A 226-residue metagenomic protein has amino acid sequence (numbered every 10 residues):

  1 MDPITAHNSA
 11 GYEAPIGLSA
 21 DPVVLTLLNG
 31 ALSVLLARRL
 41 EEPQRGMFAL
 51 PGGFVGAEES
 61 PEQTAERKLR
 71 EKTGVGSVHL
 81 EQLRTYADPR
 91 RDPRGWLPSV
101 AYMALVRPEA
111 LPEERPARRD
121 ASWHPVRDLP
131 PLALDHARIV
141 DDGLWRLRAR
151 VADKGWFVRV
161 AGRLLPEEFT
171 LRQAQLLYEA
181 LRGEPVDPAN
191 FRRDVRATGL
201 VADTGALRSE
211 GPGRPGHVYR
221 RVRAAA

Functional and structural regions predicted by a protein language model:
H7-F48: N-terminal strand-loop-strand
A31-E71, V75, D153-E179: Conserved Nudix-box catalytic region and its N-terminal flanking loop in Nudix hydrolases and closely related
G76-R84, P188: A short coil-to-beta-strand element that immediately follows conserved catalytic motifs
T85-R91, A206-S209: Short, solvent-exposed loop/turn elements at beta->coil junctions and helix N-caps that rim active or binding pockets
P89-P112, I139, G143-L144, H217-A225: Active-site-adjacent beta-strand/loop module that shapes the phosphate/pyrophosphate-binding cleft
A101-M103, P112-R148, L164-R172, L177 (+2 more regions): NUDIX/MutT-family hydrolases
A180-V186: Short, basic interhelical loop/turn and adjoining N-cap of the next helix at nucleic-acid- or acidic-partner-contacting
G199, D203-A226: Long, intrinsically disordered, low-complexity Ser/Thr/Pro-rich regulatory/activation regions of nuclear proteins
